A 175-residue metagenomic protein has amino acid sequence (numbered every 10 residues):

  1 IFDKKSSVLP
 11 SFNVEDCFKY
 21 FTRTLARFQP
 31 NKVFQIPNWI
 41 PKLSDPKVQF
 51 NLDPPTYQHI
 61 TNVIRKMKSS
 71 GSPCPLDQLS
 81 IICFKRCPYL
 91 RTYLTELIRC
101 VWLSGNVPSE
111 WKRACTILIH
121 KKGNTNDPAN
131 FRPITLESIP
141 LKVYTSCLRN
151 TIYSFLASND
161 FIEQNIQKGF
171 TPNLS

Functional and structural regions predicted by a protein language model:
I1, F170-S175: Short, intrinsically disordered, charge-balanced linker/junction segments flanking boundaries in proteins
I1-A129, V143: Surface-exposed loop/turn segments and immediately adjacent short secondary-structure elements within folded domains
N38, P133, Q164-N165: Flexible domain-boundary/linker segments
C83, P133-E137, G169: Short histidine-centered catalytic/ligand-binding loop motif
N126-F161, S175: Conserved pre-motif C helix in the palm subdomain of viral-like polymerases
D160-T171: Short, glycine/acidic-rich hinge or "gate" loops at secondary-structure transitions that mediate conformational
